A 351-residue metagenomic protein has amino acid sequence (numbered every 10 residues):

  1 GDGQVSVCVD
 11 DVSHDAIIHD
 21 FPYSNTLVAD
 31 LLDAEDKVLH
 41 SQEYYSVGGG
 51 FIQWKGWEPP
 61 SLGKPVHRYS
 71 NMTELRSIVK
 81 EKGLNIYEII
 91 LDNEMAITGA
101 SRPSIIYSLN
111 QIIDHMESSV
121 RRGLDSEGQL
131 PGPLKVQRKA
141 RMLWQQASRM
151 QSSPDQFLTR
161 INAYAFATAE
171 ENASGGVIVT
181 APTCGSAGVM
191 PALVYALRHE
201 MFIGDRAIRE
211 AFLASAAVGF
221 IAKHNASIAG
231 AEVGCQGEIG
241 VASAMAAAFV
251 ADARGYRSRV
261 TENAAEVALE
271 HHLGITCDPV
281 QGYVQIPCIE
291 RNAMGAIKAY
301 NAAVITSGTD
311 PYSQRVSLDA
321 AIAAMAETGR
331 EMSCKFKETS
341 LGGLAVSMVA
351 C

Functional and structural regions predicted by a protein language model:
G1-M150: C-terminal regulatory domains involved in ligand/effector binding and gene-expression control
P22, R102-M116, P154, L158-A165 (+13 more regions): Generic structural signal for well-ordered, non-membrane alpha-helical segments in soluble metabolic enzymes
G50, A229-E232, P279-I286: Acidic, serine/threonine- and proline-rich low-complexity regulatory regions
P103-I221, S227-G230, G234, G343-C351: Accessory "access/gating" subregions that flank catalytic or transport cores
A165-T168, V189-R198, S215-V218, S243-R254 (+1 more regions): Buried hydrophobic packing segments
E170-A173, P191-L193, K223-S227, A242-M245 (+2 more regions): Short acidic (Asp/Glu) and glycine-rich catalytic loops that position anionic groups and cofactors
G204-A211, F220-V267, C277: Active-site-proximal binding-pocket segments
V250-C351: Functionally critical mobile loop/hinge segments
